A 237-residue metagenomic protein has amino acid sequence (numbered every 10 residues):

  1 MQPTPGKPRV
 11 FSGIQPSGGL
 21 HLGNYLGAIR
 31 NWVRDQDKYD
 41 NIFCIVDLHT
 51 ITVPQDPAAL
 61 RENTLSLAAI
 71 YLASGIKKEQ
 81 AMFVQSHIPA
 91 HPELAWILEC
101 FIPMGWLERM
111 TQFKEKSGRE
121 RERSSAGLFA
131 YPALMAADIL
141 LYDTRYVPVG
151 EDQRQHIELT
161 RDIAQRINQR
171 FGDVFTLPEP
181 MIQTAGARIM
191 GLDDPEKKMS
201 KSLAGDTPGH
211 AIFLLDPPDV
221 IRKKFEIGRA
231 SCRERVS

Functional and structural regions predicted by a protein language model:
M1-R9, G228-R235: Basic, alpha-helical terminal appendages of large translation-related enzymes
Q2-A137: N-terminal Rossmann-like or analogous alpha/beta NTP/dinucleotide-binding catalytic cores that position adenine
K114-R235: Active-site cores that bind ATP or allylic diphosphates and position pyrophosphate for catalysis
